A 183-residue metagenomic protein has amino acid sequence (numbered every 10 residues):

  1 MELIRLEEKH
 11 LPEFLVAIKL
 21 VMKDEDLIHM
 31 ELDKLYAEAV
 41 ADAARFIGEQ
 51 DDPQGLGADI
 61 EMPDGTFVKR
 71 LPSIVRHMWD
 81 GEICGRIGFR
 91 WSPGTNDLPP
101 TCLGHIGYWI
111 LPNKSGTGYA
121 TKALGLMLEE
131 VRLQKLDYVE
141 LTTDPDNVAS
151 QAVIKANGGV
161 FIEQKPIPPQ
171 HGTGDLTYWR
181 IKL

Functional and structural regions predicted by a protein language model:
M1-H105, Q170-L183: GNAT-family acyltransferases
E2, G107, E140-T142: Short aromatic/hydrophobic contact patches that present stacked aromatics for nucleic-acid/ligand binding
E13, A123, A149: Charged catalytic carboxylate motif
W79, P93, H105-G116, D144: A short, internal acetyl-CoA/4′-phosphopantetheine-binding micro-motif in the GNAT/acyltransferase core
Y108-I110, G116-L133, A152-A156: Conserved acetyl-CoA-binding loop-helix of GNAT-fold acetyltransferases
L133-T143: Conserved GNAT acetyl-CoA-binding A-motif
L141-Q151: Conserved beta-strand-loop-alpha-helix junction that forms the acyl-donor binding cleft
T142, V160-L176: Conserved catalytic-core motifs of GNAT/GCN5-like acyltransferases
